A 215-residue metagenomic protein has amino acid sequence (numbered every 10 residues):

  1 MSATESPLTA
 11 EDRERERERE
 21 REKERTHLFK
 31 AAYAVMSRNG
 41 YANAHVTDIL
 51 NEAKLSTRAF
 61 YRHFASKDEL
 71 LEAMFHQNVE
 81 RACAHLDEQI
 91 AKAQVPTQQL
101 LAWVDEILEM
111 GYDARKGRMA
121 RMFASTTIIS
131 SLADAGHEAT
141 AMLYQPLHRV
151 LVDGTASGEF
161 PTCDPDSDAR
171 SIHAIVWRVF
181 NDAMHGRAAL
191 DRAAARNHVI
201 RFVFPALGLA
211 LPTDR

Functional and structural regions predicted by a protein language model:
M1-E11, A102, A141-S157, A174-I175 (+1 more regions): C-terminal peripheral helix-coil segments that are non-catalytic and often amphipathic
E24-A32, I49, M74-N78, A82 (+1 more regions): Generic hydrophobic, amphipathic alpha-helix propensity
H27, V35-E69, A73: Helix-turn-helix
A73, Q77, A84-A114, A169-I172 (+2 more regions): Hydrophobic alpha-helical connector segments
Q89, R121-M122, A183-R187: Secondary-structure edge/capping motif, primarily at the C-terminal ends of alpha-helices and the immediately following
L108-R149, A156-E159: Short secondary-structure transition hinges
P161, P165-A169: Membrane-interface starts of transmembrane alpha-helices
